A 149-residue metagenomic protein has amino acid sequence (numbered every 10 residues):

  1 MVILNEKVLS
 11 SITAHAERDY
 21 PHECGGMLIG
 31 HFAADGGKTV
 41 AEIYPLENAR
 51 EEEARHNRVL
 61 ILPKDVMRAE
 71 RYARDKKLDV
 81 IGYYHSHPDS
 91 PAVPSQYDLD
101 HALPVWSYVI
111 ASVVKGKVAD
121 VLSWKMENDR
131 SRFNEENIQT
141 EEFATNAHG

Functional and structural regions predicted by a protein language model:
M1-V80, D89-G149: Conserved beta-strand-loop surface patch within small alpha/beta domains used for substrate/adaptor or ligand engagement
S86: Residue-level "edge-of-site" marker
